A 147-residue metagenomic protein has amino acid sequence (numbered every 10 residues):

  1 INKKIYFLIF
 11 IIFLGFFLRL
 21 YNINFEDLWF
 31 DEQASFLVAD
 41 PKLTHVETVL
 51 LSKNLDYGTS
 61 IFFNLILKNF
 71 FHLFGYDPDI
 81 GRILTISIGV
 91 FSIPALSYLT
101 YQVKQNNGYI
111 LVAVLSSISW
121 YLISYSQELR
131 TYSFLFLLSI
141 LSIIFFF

Functional and structural regions predicted by a protein language model:
K3-E32: Transmembrane signal-anchor helices characteristic of membrane glycosylation enzymes that use polyprenol
K3-Y6, F13, L96-I118: Transmembrane-helix signature of polytopic, membrane-embedded enzymes that assemble or transfer cell-envelope glycans
I9, F13, I83-V103, L141: Transmembrane-helix motifs of polytopic, lipid-linked glycan transferases
I12-F16, L65, N69, I83-I86 (+4 more regions): Residue-level signature of the transmembrane alpha-helical core of multi-pass small-molecule transporters
Y21-L28, L37, T44-R82: Membrane-proximal lumenal/periplasmic loop motifs of glycosylation machinery
I93-Y98, V114-I118, L122-S124, F134-F147: Specific aromatic-rich, kink-prone transmembrane helix
Q127-T131: Short acidic/glycine- and proline-prone juxtamembrane loop motifs at membrane-interface regions of multi-pass membrane
